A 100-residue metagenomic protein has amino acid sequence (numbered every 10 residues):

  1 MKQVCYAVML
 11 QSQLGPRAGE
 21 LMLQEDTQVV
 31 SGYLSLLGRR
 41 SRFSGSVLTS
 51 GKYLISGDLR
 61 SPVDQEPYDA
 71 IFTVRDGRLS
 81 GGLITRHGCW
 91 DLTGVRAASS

Functional and structural regions predicted by a protein language model:
M1-R75, L79-S100: Central antiparallel beta-sheet cores of small beta-barrel/beta-sandwich binding domains
